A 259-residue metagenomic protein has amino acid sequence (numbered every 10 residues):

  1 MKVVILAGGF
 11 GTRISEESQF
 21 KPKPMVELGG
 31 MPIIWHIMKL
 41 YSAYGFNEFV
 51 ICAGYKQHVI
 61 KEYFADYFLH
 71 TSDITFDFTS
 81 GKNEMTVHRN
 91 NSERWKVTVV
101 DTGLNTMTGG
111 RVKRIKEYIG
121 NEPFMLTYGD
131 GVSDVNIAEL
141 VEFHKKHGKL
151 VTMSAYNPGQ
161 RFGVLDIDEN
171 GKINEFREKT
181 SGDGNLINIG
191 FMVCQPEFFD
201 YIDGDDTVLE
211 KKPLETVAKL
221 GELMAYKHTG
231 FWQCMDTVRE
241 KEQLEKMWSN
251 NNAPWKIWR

Functional and structural regions predicted by a protein language model:
M1-Y67, V99: N-terminal glycine-rich phosphate-binding loop and ensuing alpha1 helix
V3-I5, I51, L126, V151-S154 (+1 more regions): Structural beta-sheet core signal
M25, V164-I167, L214, A225: A structural signal for short hydrophobic beta-strand segments in well-ordered beta-sheet cores
I33-H36, G110-R114, P213: Well-ordered alpha-helical segments embedded in enzymatic catalytic cores
I60-E169: Conserved beta-loop-beta/alpha segment of the NTase-like Rossmann-fold superfamily that binds/positions NTPs
P123-M125, V132, N136-K145, N157-Q160 (+1 more regions): Catalytic-core segments of class I nucleotidyltransferases/pyrophosphorylases that form NMP-activated intermediates
